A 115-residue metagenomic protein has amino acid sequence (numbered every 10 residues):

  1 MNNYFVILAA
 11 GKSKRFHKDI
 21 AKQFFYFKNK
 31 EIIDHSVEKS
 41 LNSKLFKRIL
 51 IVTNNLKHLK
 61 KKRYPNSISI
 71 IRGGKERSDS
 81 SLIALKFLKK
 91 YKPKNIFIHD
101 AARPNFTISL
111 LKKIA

Functional and structural regions predicted by a protein language model:
M1-N3, K92-P93: Short coil/turn connectors at secondary-structure junctions
N2-N55: N-terminal glycine-rich phosphate-binding loop and ensuing alpha1 helix
G11-K14, N55-L56, E76, A101-P104: Short glycine-rich anion-binding loops that position phosphate/pyrophosphate groups of nucleotides and phosphorylated
H17-K18, K60-K61, S81, T107-I108: Short glycine-/acidic-enriched loop or helix-start segments at secondary-structure transitions that form or flank
I20-Q23, R63-S67, L85-K86, L110-I114: Short, glycine/charged-enriched secondary-structure capping and boundary segments
I33-P93: Conserved N-terminal catalytic core of the sugar/cofactor nucleotidyltransferase
R77-A115: Conserved beta-loop-beta/alpha segment of the NTase-like Rossmann-fold superfamily that binds/positions NTPs
